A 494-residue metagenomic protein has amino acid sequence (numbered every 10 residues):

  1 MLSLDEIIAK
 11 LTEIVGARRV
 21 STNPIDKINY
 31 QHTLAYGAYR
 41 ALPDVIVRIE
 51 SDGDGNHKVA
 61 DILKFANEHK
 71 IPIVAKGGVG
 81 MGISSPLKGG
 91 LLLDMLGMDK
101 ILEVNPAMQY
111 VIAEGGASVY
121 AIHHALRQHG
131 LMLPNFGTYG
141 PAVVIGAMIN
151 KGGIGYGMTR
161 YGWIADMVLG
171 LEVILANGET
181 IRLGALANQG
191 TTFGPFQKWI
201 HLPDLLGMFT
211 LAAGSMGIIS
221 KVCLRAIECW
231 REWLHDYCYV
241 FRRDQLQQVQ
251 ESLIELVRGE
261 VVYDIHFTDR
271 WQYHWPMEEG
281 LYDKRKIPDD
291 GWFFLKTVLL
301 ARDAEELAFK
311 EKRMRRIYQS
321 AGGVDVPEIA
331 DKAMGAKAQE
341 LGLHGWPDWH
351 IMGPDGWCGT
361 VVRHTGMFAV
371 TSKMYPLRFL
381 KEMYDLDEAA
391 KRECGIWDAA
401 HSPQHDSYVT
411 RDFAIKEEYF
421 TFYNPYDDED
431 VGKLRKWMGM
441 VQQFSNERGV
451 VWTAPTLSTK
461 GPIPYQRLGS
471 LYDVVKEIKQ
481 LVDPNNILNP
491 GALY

Functional and structural regions predicted by a protein language model:
M1-K64, G78-Q109, Q272-D283, L343-H364 (+1 more regions): N-terminal flexible segment immediately upstream of the FAD-binding catalytic core in FAD-dependent oxidoreductases
V20-P24, R48-I49, I73-G77, I83 (+10 more regions): General beta-strand structural signal in soluble alpha/beta enzymes
I28-Y30, V240, Q245-W437, P455-S458: C-terminal substrate-recognition/cap domain of FAD-linked oxidoreductases
N67, R127, V257, Q319 (+1 more regions): Anion (oxyanion) recognition and catalysis
E68-H69, H129, A390, R448: Helix C-cap/helix->beta junction micro-motif
K70-P72, M132, V262, V324 (+1 more regions): Residue-level detector of anion-binding/catalytic polar loops
L102-V104, G115, Y120, H124-S252: FAD-binding subdomain of flavoenzyme oxidoreductases
W349-G353, A454-Y494: Activity-critical C-terminal alpha-helical subdomain
